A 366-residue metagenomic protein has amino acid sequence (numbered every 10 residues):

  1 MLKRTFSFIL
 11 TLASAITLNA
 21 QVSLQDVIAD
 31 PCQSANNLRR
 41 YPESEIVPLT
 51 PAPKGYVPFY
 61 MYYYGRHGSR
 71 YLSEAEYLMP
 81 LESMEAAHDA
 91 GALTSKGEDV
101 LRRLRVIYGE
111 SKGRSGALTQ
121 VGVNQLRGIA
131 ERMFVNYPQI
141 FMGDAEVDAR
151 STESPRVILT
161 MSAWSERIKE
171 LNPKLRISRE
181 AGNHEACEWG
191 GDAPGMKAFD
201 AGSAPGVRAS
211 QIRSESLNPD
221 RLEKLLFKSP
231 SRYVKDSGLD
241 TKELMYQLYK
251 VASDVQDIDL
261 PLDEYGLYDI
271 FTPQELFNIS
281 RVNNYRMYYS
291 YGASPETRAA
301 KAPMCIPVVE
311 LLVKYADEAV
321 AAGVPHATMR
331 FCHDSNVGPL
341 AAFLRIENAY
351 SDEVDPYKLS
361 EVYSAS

Functional and structural regions predicted by a protein language model:
M1-V22: Bacterial Sec-dependent N-terminal signal peptides
Q21-E146, S154-T328, C332-S366: Signature for phosphate-centric chemistry
